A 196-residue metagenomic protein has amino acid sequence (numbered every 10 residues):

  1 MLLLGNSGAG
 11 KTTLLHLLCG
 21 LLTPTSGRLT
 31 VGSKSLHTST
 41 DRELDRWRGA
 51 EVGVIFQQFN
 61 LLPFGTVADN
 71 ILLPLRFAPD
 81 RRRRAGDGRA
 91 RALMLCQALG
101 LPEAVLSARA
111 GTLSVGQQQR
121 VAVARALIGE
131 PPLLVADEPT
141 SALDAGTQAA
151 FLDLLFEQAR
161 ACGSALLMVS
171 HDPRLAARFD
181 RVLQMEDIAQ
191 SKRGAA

Functional and structural regions predicted by a protein language model:
C19: Helix-to-loop junction immediately C-terminal to a conserved catalytic motif
G27-T38: Conserved ABC transporter NBD signature motif
S35, A85-A104: Conserved ABC ATPase "signature" region
L36-G53: ABC ATPase NBD coupling module
R109-L113, Q117: Conserved ABC ATPase signature
E130: Conserved catalytic motifs of ABC-family nucleotide-binding domains
L134-D137: Catalytic Walker B motif of ABC-type/P-loop ATPase nucleotide-binding domains
